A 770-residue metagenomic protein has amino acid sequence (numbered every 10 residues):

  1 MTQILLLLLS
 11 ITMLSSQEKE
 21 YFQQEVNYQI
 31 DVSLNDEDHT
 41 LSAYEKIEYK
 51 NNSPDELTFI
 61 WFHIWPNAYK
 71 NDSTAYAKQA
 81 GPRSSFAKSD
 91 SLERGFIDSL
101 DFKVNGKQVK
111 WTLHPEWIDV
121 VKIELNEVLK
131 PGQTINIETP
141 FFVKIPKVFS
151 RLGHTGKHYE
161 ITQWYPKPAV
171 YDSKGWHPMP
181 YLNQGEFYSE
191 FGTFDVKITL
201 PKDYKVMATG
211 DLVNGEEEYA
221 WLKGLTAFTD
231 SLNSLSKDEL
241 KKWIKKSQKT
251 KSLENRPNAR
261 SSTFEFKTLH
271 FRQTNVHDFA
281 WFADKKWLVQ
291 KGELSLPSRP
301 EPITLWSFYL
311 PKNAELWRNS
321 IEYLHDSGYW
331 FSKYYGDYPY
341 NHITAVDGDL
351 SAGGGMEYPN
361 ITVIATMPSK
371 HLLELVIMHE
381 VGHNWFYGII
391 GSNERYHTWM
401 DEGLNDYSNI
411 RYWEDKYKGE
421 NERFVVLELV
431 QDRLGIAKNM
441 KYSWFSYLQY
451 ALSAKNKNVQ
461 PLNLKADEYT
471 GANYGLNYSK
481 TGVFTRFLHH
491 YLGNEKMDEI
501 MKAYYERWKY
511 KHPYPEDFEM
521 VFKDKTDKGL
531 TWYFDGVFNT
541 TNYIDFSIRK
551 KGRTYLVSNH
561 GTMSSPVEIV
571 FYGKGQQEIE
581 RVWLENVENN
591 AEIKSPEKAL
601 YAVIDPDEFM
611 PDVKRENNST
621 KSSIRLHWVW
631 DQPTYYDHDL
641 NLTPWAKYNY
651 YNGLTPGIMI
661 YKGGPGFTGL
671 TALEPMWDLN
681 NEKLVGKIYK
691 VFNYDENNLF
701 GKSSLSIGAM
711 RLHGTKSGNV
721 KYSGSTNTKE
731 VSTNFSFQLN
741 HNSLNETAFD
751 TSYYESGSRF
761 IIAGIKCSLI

Functional and structural regions predicted by a protein language model:
M13-S42, T155, T531-W532, T643-W645: N-terminal, polar/Ser/Thr-rich
E25-V26, F271, P300-S558, S564 (+2 more regions): Hydrophobic alpha-helical and helix-loop surface patches within well-folded domains that function as non-catalytic
E45-I47, N51, I64-P66, Q133-K147 (+4 more regions): Short, hydrophobic/aromatic-enriched beta-strand segments in well-ordered soluble domains
K50, R83-K157, S247, L253-F264 (+2 more regions): A surface-exposed beta-strand-loop module
F62-Q108, T199-Y204: Solvent-exposed beta-hairpin/edge-strand motifs
D72-S85, F142-F194, N214-E216, W221-L222 (+3 more regions): Glycine/proline-rich low-complexity spacer/linker segments in large multi-domain proteins
P168-W176, G185-M378, Y407, G419: Hydrophobic helix-coil surface modules that form long, contiguous segments used for peptide/substrate interaction
W583-E585, I593-K598, D605-L699, N734 (+3 more regions): Outer-membrane beta-barrel initiation region
